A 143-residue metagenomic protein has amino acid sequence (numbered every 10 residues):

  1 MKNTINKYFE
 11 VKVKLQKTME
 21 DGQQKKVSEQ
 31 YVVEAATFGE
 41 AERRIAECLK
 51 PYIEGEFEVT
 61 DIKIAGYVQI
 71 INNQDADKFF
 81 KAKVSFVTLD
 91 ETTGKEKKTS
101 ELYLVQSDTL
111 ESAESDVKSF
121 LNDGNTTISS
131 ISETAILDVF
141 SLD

Functional and structural regions predicted by a protein language model:
K2-K26, D75-K98: Short aromatic-glycine-(Arg/Gly/Cys) micro-motifs in beta-strand/loop hairpins
K17-E34, P51-E54, K95-Y103, L121-D123: A cross-kingdom feature marking solvent-exposed beta-strand/loop segments within repeated, beta-rich binding/scaffold
T37-I53, T109-G124: A short, charged, amphipathic alpha-helix used as a generic interaction element across diverse proteins
G55-D61, S129: A short, aromatic/hydrophobic, helix- or strand-capping loop or linear motif that either lines the entrance/gate
V59-D123: Short, solvent-exposed interaction modules
G124-D143: Glycine-rich, aromatic-bearing surface loops/beta-hairpins
